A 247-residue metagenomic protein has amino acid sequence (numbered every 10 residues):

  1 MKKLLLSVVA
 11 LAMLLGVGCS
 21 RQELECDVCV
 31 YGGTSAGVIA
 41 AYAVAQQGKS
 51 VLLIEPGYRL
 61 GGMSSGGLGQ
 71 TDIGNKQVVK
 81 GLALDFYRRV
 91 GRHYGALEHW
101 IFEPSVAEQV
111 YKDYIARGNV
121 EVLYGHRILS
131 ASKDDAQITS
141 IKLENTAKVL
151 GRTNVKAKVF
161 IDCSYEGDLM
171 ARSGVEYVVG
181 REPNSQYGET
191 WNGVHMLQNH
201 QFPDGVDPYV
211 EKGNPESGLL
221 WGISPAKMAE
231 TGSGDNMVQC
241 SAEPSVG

Functional and structural regions predicted by a protein language model:
K2-V8: Sec-dependent signal peptide recognition, specifically the positively charged N-region followed immediately by
V8-E23: Bacterial Sec-dependent signal peptides at the C-terminal "C-region" and cleavage site
C19, S140, T146-V159, C163-G247: Flavin (FAD/FMN)-binding glycine-rich loop and adjacent Rossmann-like elements that form
Q22-T34: Beta1/beta-strand and adjacent pyrophosphate-binding region of the FAD-binding site in flavoprotein oxidoreductases
D27, K49-S50, K158: Residues that mark the start of a beta-strand
Y31-T34, I54-G57, G67-L68, G125-R127 (+3 more regions): Active-site-proximal beta-strand/loop segments in catalytic clefts of secreted hydrolases
G37: N-terminal Rossmann-fold NAD(P) dinucleotide-binding loop
A43, K49-S50, E55-Q137, V178 (+3 more regions): Conserved N-terminal/central alpha/beta ligand/cofactor-binding core
